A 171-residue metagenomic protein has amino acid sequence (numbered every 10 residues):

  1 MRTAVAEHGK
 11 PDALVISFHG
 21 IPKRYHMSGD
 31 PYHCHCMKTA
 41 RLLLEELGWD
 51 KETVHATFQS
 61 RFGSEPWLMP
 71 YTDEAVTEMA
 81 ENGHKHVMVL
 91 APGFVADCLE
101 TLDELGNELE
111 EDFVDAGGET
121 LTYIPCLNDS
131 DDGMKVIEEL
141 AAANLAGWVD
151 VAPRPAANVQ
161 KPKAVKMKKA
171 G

Functional and structural regions predicted by a protein language model:
M1-G171: Extended amphipathic ligand-handling, pore-lining, and cofactor/metal-binding catalytic surfaces
